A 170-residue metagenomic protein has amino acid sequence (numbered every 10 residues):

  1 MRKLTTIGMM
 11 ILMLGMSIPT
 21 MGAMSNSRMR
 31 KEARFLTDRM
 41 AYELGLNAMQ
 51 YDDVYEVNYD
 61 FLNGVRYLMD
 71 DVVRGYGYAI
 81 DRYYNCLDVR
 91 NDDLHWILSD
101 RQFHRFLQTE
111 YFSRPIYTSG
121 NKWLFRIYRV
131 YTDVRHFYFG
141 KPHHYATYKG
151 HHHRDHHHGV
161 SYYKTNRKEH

Functional and structural regions predicted by a protein language model:
M1-R28: Bacterial Sec-dependent N-terminal signal peptides
N26-Y42, M49-H170: Low-complexity segments
